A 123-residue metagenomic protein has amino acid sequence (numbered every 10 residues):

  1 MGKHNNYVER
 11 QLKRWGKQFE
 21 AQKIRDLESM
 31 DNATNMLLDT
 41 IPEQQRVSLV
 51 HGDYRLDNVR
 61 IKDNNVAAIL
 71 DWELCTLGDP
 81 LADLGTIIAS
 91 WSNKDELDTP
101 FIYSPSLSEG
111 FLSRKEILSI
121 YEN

Functional and structural regions predicted by a protein language model:
M1-N32, I41-S48, L74-P80: A cross-family kinase active-site recognition segment
G16, D63, E96-P100: Generic signal for short, ordered secondary-structure residues within or immediately flanking folded domains
Q18-F19, I69, I102-S104: A short, structure-level motif marking secondary-structure boundaries and short turns
N35-I88, D95: Active-site acidic catalytic loop and adjacent metal/ATP-binding pocket of ATP-dependent phosphoryl transfer enzymes
A82-N123: Active-site activation/catalytic loop segments of kinase-like enzymes and analogous catalytic loops in related
